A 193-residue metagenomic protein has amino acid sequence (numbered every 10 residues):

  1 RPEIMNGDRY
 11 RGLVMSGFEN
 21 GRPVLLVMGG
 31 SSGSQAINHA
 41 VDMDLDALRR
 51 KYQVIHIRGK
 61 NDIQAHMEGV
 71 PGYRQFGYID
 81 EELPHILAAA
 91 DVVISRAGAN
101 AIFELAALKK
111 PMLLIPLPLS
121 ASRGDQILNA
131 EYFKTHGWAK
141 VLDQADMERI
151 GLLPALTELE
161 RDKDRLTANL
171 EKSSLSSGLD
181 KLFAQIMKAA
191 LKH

Functional and structural regions predicted by a protein language model:
R1-Y10: Active-site-proximal region of nucleotide-activated glycan assembly enzymes, centered on histidine/acidic-rich loops
R9-V92, I127-A130, L142-G151: Donor-nucleotide binding loops and adjacent catalytic segments primarily of GT-B fold Leloir glycosyltransferases
P84, I102-K110, E131: Short alpha-helical segment that forms part of, or immediately flanks, the ligand-binding pocket in carbohydrate-active
A88-F103, P111: Acidic donor-binding loop of glycosyltransferase active sites
D91-V92, K109-L117, W138: Structural loop-to-beta junction motif characteristic of Rossmann-like glycosyltransferase folds
K140-D143, M147-D164: C-terminal "capping" alpha-helix adjacent to the active site of nucleotide-linked donor transferases in cell-envelope
E158, L175-H193: C-terminal alpha-helical cap of glycosyltransferases
D164-S176: A short, well-ordered alpha-helix in the C-terminal region of glycosyltransferases
